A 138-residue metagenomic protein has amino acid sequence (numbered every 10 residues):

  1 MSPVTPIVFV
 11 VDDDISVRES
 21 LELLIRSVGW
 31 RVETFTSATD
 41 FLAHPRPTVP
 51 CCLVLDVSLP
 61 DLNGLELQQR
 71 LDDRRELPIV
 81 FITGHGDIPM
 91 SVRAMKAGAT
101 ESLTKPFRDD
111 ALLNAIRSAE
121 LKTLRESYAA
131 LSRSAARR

Functional and structural regions predicted by a protein language model:
T5-V17, L21-I25, L53: Conserved acidic segment of CheY-like receiver
T36-S37, N63-E66, G86: Acidic catalytic/metal-coordinating carboxylates
A43, L65-L77, R93: Short amphipathic alpha-helix used as the core "switch/output" element in two-component signaling
T48-V54, L59: Active-site beta3 strand of CheY-like receiver
D87-P89, L103, F107-R117: C-terminal output helix
R117-L131: The C-terminal output helix
